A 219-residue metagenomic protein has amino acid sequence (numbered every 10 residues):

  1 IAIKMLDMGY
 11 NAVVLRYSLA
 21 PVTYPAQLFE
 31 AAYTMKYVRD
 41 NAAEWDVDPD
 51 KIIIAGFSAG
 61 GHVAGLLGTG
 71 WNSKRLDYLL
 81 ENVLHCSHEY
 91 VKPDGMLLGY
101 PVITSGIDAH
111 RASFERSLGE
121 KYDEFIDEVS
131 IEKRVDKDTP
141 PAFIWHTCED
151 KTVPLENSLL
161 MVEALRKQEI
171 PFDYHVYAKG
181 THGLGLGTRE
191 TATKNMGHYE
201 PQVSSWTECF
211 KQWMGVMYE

Functional and structural regions predicted by a protein language model:
I1-A2, V13-P49, E200-Q202: Catalytic nucleophile-loop/oxyanion-hole region of alpha/beta-hydrolase and closely related hydrolase-like folds
L6-R16, I53, D173: A fold-wide structural signal in alpha/beta-hydrolase
Y33-S113, Y122, I126-D127: Primarily recognizes the serine-hydrolase "nucleophile elbow" in alpha/beta-hydrolase and SGNH/GDSL folds
I131-T139, E156: Conserved serine/cysteine hydrolase catalytic core
D138, F143-H146, D150: Short beta-strand/loop motif that positions the catalytic acidic residue of the alpha/beta-hydrolase fold
C148-K151, K179-T181: Acidic beta-to-alpha connecting loop that harbors the catalytic carboxylate
K151-L160: Conserved alpha/beta-hydrolase "acid-adjacent" motif
L159-E219: C-terminal catalytic histidine-bearing segment of alpha/beta-hydrolase fold enzymes
